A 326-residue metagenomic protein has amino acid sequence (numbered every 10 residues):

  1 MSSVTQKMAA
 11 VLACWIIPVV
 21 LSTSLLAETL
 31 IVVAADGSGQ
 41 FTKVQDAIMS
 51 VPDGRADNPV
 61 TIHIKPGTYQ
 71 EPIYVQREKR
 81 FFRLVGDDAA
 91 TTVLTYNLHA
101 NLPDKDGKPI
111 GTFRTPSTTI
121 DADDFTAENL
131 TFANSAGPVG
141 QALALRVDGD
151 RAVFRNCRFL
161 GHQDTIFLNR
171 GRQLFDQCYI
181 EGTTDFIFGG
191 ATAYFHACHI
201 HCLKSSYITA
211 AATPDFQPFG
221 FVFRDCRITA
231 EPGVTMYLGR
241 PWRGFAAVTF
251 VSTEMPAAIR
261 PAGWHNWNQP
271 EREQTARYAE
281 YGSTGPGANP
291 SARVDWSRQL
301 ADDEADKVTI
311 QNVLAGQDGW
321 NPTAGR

Functional and structural regions predicted by a protein language model:
M1-A9: N-terminal secretory signal peptides that target proteins for export/translocation
T5-Q6, L25-A27: Intrinsically disordered, low-complexity serine/threonine-rich segments
V11-S24: Bacterial N-terminal signal peptides
E28-R326: Sequence-level preference for short, compositionally simple segments enriched in small aliphatic or small polar residues
